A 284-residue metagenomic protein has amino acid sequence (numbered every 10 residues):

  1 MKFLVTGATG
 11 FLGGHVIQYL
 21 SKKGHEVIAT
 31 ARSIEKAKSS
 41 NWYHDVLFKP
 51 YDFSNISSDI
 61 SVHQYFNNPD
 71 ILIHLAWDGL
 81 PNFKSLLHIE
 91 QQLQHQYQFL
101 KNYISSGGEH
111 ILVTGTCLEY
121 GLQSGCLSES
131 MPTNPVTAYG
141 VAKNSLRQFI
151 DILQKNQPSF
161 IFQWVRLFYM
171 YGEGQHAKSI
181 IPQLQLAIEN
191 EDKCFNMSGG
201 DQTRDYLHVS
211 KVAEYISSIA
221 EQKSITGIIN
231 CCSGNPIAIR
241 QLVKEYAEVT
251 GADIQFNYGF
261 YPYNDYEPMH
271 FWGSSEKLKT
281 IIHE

Functional and structural regions predicted by a protein language model:
F3-K23: N-terminal Rossmann NAD(P)H-binding glycine-rich loop of SDR-like oxidoreductase domains
T30-E35: N-terminal Rossmann-fold cofactor-binding loop
D52-Q91: NAD(P)H-binding glycine-rich loop region in Rossmannoid oxidoreductase-like domains and their noncatalytic homologs
H74, Y97-A138: Conserved Rossmann-fold NAD(P)-dependent oxidoreductase catalytic core, especially the SDR/UDP-sugar
A76, L112-T116, V136, R166-F168 (+2 more regions): Active-site beta-alpha turn of Rossmann-fold NAD(P)-dependent dehydrogenases/reductases
A142-S145: Active-site helix of classical SDR
Q148-R204, V209-A213, S217-S218, E245-A247: NAD(P)-dependent short-chain dehydrogenase/reductase
E191-E284: C-terminal substrate-binding subdomain of Rossmann-fold SDR/epimerase-dehydratase oxidoreductases
